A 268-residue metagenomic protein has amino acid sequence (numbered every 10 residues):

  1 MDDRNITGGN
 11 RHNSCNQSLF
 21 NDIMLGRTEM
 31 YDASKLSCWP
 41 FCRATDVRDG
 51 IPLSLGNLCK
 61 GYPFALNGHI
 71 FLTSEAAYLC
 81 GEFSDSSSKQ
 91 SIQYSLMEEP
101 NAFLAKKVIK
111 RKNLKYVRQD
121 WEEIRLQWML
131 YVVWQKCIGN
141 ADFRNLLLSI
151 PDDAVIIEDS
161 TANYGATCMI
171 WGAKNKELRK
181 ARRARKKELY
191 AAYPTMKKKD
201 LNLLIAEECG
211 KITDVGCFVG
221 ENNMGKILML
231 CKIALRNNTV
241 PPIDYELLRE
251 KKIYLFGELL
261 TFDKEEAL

Functional and structural regions predicted by a protein language model:
D2-L268: Charged, low-complexity intrinsically disordered segments
